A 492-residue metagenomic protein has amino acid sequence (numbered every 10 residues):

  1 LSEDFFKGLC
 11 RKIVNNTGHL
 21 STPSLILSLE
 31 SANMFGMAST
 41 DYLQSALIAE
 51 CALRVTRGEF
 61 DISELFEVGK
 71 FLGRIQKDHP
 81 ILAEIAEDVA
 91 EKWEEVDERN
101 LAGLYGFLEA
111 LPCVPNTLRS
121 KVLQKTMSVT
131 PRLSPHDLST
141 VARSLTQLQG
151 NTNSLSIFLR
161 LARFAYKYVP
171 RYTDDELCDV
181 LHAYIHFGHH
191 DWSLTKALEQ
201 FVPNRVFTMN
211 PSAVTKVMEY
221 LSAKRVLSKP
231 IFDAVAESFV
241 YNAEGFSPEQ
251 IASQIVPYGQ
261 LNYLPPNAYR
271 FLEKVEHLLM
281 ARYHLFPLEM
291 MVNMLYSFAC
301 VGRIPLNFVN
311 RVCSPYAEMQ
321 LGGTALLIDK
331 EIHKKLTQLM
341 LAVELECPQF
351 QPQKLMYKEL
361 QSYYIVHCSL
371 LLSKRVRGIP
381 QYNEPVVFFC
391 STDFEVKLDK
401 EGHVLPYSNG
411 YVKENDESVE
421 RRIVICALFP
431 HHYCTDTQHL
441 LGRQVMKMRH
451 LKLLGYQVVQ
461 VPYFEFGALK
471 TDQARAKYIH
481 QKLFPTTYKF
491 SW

Functional and structural regions predicted by a protein language model:
L1-W492: Eukaryotic RNA-binding helical-repeat scaffolds
